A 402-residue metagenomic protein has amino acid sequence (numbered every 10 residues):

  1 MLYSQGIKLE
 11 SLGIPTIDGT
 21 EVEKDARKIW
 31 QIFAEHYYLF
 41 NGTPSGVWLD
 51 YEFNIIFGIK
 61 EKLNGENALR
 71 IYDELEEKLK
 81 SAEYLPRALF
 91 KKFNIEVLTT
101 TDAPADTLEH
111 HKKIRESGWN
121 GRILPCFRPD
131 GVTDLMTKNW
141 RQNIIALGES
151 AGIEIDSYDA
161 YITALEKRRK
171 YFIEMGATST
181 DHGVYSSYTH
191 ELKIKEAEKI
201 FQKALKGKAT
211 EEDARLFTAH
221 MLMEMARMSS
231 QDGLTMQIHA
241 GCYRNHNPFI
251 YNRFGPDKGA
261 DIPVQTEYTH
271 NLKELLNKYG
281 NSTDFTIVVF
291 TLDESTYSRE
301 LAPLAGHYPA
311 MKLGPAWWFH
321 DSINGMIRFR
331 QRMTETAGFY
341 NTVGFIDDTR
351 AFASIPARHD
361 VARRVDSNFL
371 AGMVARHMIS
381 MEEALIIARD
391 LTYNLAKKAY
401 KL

Functional and structural regions predicted by a protein language model:
M1-D232, N281-S295, A302-L402: Metal-cofactor-binding active-site regions of metalloenzymes
M236-I238: C-terminal amphipathic alpha-helical interaction region
N247: Hard-cation-handling environments
Y251-P263: Active-site loop ensemble at the mouth of alpha/beta enzyme cores that anchors a bound cofactor
Q265-N271: Divalent-cation-assisted or electrostatically stabilized phosphate/pyrophosphate-binding catalytic cores
K273, R299-A302: Internal, well-ordered alpha-helical scaffold/interface segments that support domain packing or protein-protein contacts
E274-Y279: Short, basic/hydrophobic alpha-helical segments
